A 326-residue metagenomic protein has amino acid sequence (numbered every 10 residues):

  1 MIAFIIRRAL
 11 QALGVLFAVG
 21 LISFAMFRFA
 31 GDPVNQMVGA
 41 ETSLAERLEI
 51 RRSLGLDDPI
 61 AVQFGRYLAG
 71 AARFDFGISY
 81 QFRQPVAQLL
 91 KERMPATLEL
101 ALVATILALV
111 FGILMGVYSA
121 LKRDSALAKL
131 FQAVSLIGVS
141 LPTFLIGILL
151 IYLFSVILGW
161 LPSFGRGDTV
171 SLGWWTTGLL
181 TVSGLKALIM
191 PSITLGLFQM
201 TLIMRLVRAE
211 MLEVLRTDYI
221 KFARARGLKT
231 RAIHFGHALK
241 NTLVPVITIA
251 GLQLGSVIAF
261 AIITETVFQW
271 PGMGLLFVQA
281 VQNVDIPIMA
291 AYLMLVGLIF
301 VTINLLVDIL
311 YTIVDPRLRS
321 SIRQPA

Functional and structural regions predicted by a protein language model:
M1-R7, Q11, L114-L150, V244-V246: Cytoplasmic-entry segments and transmembrane alpha-helices of multi-pass inner-membrane transporters
I2-A3, M94-L127, G173-A326: Alpha-helical transmembrane segments of integral membrane proteins, especially multi-pass inner/plasma-membrane
A9, I50, I60-F76, V86 (+8 more regions): Hydrophobic alpha-helical segments of integral membrane proteins, encompassing both true transmembrane helices
V15-G65, L158-L180: Hydrophobic alpha-helical transmembrane segments of membrane transport/permease proteins and related membrane-embedded
F29-A30, G138-L141, I258: Transmembrane helix irregularities
D57-I113, A326: An internal, D/E-rich "acidic patch" concept
A133-L141, L145-M200: Membrane-water interface segments at transmembrane-helix boundaries in multipass membrane proteins
